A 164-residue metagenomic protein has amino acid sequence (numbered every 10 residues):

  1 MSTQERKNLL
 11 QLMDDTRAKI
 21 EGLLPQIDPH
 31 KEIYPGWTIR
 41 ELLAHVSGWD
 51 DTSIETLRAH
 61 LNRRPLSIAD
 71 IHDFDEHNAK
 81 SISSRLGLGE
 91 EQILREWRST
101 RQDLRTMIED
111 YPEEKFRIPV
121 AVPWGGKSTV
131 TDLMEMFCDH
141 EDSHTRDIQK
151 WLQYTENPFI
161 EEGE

Functional and structural regions predicted by a protein language model:
M1-T16: Extreme N-terminal tail/first-helix region
S2-Q4, N78-I93, P123-D132: Acidic/His metal-coordination segments adjacent to aromatic residues that form catalytic metal sites in metalloenzymes
R6-L9, A59-L61, A69-I71, I82-S83 (+2 more regions): Generic detector of short, locally flexible boundary/turn motifs and exposed helical patches
L10, D14, L43, G87-R98 (+2 more regions): Generic detection of long, well-ordered alpha-helical segments
L10, P29-E76, P119-E164: Short, contiguous alpha-helical
R17-I20, Y34, S83-R85: A short alpha-helix capping/helix-coil boundary motif
R17-P25, D51-I54, R58, R98-P112 (+2 more regions): Structural signal for well-ordered, non-membrane alpha-helices
L23, N78-R117: Acidic/histidine-rich alpha-helical segments that form the ligand environment of transition-metal centers
